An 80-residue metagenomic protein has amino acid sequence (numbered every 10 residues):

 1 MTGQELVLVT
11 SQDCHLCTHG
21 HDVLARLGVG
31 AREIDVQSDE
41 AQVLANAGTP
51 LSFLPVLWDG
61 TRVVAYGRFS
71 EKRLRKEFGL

Functional and structural regions predicted by a protein language model:
M1-L27: Local sequence-structure signature of Cys/Sec-based thiol-disulfide redox active-site neighborhoods
M1-V7, E40, K76-L80: Extracytoplasmic thiol/disulfide redox context detector
Q4, S52-F53: Short loop/turn microsegments at loop-to-beta-strand junctions
H21-L24, A47, E71-K72: Short, glycine/charged-enriched secondary-structure capping and boundary segments
D22-G28, L57, F78: Alpha-helix C-terminal capping segments
R32-S52, W58, F78-L80: Thioredoxin-like thiol-disulfide oxidoreductase module
W58-L80: Non-catalytic, surface beta->alpha helical segment in thiol-disulfide oxidoreductase systems
